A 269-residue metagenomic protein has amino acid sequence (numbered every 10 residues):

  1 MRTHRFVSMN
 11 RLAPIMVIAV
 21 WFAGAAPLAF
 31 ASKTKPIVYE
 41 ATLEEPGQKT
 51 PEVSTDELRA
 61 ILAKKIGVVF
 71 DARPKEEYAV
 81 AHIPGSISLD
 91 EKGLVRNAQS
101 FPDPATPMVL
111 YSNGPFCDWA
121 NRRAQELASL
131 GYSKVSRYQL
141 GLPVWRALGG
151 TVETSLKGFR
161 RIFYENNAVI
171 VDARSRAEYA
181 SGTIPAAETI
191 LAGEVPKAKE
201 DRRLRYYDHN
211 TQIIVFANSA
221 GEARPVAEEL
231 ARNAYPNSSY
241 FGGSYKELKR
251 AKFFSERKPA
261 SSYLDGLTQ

Functional and structural regions predicted by a protein language model:
R2, F6, W21, P27-D56 (+3 more regions): Rhodanese-like catalytic fold shared by cysteine-dependent sulfurtransferases and DSP/PTP-type phosphatases
R2-M16: Bacterial N-terminal signal peptides that target proteins for export
A13-A25: Bacterial N-terminal signal peptides
T50-E76: Mature N-terminal segment immediately following signal peptide/propeptide cleavage in secreted/periplasmic
